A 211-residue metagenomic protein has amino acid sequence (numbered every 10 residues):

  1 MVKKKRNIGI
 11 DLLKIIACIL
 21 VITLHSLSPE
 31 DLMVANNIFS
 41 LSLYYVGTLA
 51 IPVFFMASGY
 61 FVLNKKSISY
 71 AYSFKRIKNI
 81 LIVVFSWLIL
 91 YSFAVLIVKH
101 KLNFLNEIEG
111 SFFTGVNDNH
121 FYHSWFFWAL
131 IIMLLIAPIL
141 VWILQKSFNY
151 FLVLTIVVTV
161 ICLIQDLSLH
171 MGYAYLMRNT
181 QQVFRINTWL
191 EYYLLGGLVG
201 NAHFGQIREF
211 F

Functional and structural regions predicted by a protein language model:
M1-L163, L167, E209-F210: Membrane-cytosol interface segments of multi-pass membrane proteins, especially ER/Golgi lipid-handling enzymes
F151-F204: Loop-centered beta-sheet repeat module
